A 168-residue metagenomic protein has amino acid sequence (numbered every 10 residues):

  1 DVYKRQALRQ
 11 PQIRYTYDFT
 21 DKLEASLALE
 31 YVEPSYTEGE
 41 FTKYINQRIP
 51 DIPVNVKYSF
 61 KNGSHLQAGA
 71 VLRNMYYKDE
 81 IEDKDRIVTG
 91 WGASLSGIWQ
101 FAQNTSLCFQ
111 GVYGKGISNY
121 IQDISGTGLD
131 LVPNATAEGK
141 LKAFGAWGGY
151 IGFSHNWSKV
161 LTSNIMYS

Functional and structural regions predicted by a protein language model:
V2-Y3: Short, small-residue-biased leader/transition segments that mark boundaries at the very start of proteins
R14: Glycine-/small-residue-rich "gating" segment that lines the acyl/pantetheine channel and substrate pocket
T20-I81: Internal metal/ion-chelating core segments
S59-S168: Detector for outer-membrane/organellar transmembrane beta-barrel domains, recognizing the amphipathic beta-strand
